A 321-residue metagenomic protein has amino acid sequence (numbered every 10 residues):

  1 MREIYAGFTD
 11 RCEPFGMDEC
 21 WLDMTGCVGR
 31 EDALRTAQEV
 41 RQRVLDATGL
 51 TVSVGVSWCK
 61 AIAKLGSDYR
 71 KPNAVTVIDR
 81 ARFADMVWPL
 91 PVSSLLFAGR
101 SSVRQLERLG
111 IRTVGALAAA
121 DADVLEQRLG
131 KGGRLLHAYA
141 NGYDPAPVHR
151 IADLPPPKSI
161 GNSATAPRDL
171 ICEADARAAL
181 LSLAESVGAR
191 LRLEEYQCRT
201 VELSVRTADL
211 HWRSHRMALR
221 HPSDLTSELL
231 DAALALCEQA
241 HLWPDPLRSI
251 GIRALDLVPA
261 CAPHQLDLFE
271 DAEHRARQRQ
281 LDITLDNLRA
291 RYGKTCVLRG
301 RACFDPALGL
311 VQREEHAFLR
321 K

Functional and structural regions predicted by a protein language model:
M1-A138, D144, V148-I151, A189 (+1 more regions): Gly/Gly-Pro- and Ser/Thr-rich, intrinsically disordered tail segments characteristic of DNA damage-repair and tolerance
F15-E19, S57-K60, Y196-T200, D245-S249: Short Gly/Ser/Thr- and Asp/Glu-enriched loop/turn motifs at secondary-structure junctions
C20-G26, S214-M217, P259, Q265-E270: Short, hydrophobic beta-strand segments
D23, T76-I78, H137, G161 (+5 more regions): Residues in well-ordered beta-strands of folded domains
G29, A61, L210, P259-C261: Short, acidic Gly/Pro/Ser/Thr-rich loop/turn segments
V52, N73, R199-V201, I250 (+1 more regions): Change "...and in nucleic-acid phosphodiester-cleaving endonucleases..." to "...and in nucleic-acid processing enzymes
S102-L247: DNA-contacting surface of Y-family translesion DNA polymerases
E228, L234-R291: C-terminal hydrophobic structural anchor segments that stabilize assembly/packing rather than catalytic chemistry
